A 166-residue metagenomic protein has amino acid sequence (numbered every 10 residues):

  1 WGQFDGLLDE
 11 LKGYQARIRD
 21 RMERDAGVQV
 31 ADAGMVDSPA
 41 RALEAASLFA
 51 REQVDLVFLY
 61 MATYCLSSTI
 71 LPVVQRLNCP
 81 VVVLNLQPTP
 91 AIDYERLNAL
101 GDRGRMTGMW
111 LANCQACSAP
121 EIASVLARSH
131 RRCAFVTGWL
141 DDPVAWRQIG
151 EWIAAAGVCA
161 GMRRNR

Functional and structural regions predicted by a protein language model:
W1-R166: An N-terminal assembly and electron-transfer interface module characteristic of large anaerobic redox and radical
